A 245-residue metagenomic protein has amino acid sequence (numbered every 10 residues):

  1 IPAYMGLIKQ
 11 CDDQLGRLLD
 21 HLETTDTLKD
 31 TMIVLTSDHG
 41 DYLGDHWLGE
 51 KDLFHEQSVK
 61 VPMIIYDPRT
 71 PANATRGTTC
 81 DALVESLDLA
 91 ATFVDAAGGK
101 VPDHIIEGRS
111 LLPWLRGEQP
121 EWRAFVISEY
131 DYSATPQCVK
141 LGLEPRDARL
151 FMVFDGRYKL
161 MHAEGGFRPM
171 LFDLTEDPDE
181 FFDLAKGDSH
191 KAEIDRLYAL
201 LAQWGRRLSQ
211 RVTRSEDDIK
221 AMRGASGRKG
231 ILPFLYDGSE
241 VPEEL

Functional and structural regions predicted by a protein language model:
I1-G6, E50, A72-L83, A96-P102 (+1 more regions): Active-site rim elements
I1-T31: A long, amphipathic alpha-helix that forms part of the scaffold/cap immediately adjacent to metal-dependent active
M5, S58, C80-L87, I105 (+2 more regions): Short, solvent-exposed loop/helix junctions and linker helices that flank or host conserved functional motifs
Q14-H21, T25, Y42, T92 (+3 more regions): Short alpha-helical functional segments enriched in proximate histidine and acidic residues
D20-T78, A82-E85: Histidine-centered active-site microenvironments of extracellular/periplasmic hydrolases and transferases
H39-D45, P71, L87-A90, D95-M170 (+4 more regions): C-terminal cap/loop subdomain of S1 sulfatases and analogous C-terminal strand-loop tails that border
D177: Intrinsically disordered, low-complexity polar regions and short flexible loop motifs
K186-L245: Long, internal low-complexity/basic segments
